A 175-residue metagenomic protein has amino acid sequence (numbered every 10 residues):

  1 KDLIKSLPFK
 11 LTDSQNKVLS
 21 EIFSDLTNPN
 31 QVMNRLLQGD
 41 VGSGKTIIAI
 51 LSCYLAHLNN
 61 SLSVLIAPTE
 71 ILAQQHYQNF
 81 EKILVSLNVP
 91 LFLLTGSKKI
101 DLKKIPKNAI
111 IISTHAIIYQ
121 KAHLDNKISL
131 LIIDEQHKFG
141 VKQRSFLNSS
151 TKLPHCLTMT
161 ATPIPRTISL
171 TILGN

Functional and structural regions predicted by a protein language model:
K1-V64: Pre-Walker A segment
R35, L65, F92, I110-I111 (+2 more regions): Hydrophobic positions in the central parallel beta-sheet of the AAA+
G39, T114-H115, D134-E135: Walker B catalytic acidic pair
A56-V64, L84-S86, L153-H155: Post-Walker A helix-loop "phosphate-sensing" segment adjacent to the P-loop in P-loop NTPases
L62-L72: Conserved RecA-like ASCE P-loop NTPase motor core of nucleic-acid helicases/translocases
L72-K99: Conserved helix-turn-beta segment of the N-terminal RecA-like "Helicase ATP-binding" lobe in SF1/SF2 helicases
Q74, D125-L130, Q136-N175: Post-DEXD/H (motif II) to motif III coupling segment of the RecA-like Helicase ATP-binding lobe
L94-I111, I118-I128: Conserved motor-coupling elements within RecA-like helicase/translocase cores
